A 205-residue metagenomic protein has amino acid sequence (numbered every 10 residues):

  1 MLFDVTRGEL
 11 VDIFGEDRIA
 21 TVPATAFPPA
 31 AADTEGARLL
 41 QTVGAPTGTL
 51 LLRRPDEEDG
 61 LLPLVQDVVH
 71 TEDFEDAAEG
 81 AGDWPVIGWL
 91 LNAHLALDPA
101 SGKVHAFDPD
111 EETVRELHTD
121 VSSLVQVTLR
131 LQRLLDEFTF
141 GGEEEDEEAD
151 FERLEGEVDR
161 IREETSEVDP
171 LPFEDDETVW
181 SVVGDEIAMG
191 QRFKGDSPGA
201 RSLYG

Functional and structural regions predicted by a protein language model:
M1-S101, R162-G205: A surface-exposed partner-binding patch
V5, A31, T119-S122, E145 (+2 more regions): Alpha-helix boundary/N-cap detector
G8, D59-L62, R115, S122 (+3 more regions): Intrinsic-disorder/low-complexity peptide segments enriched for small residues
T25-P28, T113, D150: Generic alpha-helical structural element
H105-E144: Compact, glycine/acidic-enriched structural inserts
Q132-D169: An amphipathic alpha-helical core segment
